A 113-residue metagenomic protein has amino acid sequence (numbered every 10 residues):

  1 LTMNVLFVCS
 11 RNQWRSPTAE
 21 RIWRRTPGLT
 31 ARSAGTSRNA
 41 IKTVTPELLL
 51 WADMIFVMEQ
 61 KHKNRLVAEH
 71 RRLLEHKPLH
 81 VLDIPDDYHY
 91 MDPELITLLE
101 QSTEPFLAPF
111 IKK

Functional and structural regions predicted by a protein language model:
L1-M54, N64, Q101-K113: Conserved active-site segments centered on acidic
V67-K113: Phosphate-binding/catalytic loops
